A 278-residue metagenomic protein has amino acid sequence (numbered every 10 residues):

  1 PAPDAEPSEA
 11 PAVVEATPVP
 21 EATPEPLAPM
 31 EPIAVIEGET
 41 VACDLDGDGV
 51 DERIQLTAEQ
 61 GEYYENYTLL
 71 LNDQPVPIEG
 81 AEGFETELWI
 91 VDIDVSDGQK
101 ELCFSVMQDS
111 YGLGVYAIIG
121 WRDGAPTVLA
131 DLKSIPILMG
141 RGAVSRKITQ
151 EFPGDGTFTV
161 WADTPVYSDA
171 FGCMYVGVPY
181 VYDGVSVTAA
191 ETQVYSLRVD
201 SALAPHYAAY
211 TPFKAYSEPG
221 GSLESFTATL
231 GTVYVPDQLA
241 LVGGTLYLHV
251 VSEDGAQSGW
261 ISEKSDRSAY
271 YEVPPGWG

Functional and structural regions predicted by a protein language model:
A2-E25, P29: Ser/Thr-rich, Proline-interspersed low-complexity disordered segments
P24-I33, D73-E85, A130-I135, E224: Blade-edge motifs of beta-propeller repeat domains
A42-D44, T57-C103, I118-W121: Short N-terminal edge-element motif at the start of the domain
D48: Acidic carboxylate motifs that coordinate Ca2+ or other divalent cations, activating on Asp/Glu
E87-G120, A125-P205, A209: Short aromatic loop motif centered on NTY/YTY
S186-P219, K264-G278: SH3-family beta-barrel domains
S217-L230: SH3/SH3-like (including bacterial SH3b) beta-barrel domains that bind proline-rich motifs or cell-wall ligands
T227-V273: SH3/SH3-like beta-barrel superfamily modules
